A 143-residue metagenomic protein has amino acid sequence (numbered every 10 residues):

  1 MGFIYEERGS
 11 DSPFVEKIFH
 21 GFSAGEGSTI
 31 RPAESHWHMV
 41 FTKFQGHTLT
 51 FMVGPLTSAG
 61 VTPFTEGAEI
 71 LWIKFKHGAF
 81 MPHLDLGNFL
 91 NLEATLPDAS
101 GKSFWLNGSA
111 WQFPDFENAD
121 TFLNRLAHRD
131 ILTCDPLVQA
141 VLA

Functional and structural regions predicted by a protein language model:
M1-A143: Alpha-helical bundle regulatory/interaction domains
